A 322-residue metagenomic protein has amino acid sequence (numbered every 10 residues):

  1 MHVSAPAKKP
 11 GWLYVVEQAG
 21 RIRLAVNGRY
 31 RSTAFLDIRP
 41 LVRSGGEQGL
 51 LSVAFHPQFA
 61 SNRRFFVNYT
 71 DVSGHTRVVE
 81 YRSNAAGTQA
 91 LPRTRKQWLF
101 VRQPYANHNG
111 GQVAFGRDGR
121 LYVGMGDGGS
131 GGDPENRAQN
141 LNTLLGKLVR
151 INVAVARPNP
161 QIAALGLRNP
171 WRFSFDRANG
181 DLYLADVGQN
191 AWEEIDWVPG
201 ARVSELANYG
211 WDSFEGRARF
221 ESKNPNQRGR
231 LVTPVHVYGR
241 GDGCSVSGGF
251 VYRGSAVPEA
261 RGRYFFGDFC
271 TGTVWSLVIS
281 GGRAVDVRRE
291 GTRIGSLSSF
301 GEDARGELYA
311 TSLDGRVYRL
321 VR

Functional and structural regions predicted by a protein language model:
M1-G132, R172-F175, G180-G188, W192 (+2 more regions): Acidic, Gly/Ser/Thr-rich repeat motifs that build Ca2+-stabilized beta-propeller blades
H2, A34, Q97, I162 (+2 more regions): Conserved beta-strand positions that form and line the central face of beta-propeller blades
T33-Q48, R93-N109, L144, V153-A163 (+1 more regions): Surface-exposed loop and turn segments in beta-propeller and other repeat-based domains that flank or scaffold
G45-L50, L144-K147, V246, T292-S298: Short coil-to-beta transitions that initiate beta-strands within beta-rich domains
V78-A86, R137-V153, P199: Beta-propeller blade signature
T143-I151, R157-A178: Loop-centered beta-sheet repeat module
R283-A304: Conserved blade-ending motifs and adjacent loop-strand segments that build the rim/top face of beta-propeller domains
